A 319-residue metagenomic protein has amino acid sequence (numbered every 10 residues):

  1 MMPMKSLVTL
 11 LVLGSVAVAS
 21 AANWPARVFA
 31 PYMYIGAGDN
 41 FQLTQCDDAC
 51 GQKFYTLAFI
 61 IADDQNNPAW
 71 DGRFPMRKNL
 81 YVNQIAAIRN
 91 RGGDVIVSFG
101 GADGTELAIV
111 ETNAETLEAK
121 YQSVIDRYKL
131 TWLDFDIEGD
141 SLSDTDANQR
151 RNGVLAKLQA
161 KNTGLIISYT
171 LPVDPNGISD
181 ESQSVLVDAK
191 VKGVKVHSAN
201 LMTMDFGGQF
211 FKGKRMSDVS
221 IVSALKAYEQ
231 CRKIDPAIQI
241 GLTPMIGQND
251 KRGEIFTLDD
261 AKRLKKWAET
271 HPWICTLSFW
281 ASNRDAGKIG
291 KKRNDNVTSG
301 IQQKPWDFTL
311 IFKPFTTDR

Functional and structural regions predicted by a protein language model:
P3-L10: Sec-dependent signal peptide recognition, specifically the positively charged N-region followed immediately by
L10-L13, A102: Short intrinsically disordered, low-complexity segments
V12-S20: Hydrophobic h-region of N-terminal signal peptides that target proteins for export in Gram-negative bacteria
A22-G241, I246-D260, N283, G287-W306 (+1 more regions): Chitinase-like catalytic core of GlcNAc-active glycosidases
E254-C275: Short, low-complexity, polybasic intrinsically disordered segments
